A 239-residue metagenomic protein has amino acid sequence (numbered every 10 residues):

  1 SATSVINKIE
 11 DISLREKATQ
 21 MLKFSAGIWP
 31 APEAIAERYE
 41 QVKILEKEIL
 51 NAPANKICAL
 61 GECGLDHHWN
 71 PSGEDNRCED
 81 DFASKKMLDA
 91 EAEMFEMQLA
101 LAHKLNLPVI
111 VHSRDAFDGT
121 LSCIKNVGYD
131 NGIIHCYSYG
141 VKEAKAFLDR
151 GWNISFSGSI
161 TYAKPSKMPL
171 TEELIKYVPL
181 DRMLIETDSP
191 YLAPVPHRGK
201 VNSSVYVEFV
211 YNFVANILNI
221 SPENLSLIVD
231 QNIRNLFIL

Functional and structural regions predicted by a protein language model:
S1-L239: Mid-domain alpha/beta scaffold segments of enzyme catalytic cores
